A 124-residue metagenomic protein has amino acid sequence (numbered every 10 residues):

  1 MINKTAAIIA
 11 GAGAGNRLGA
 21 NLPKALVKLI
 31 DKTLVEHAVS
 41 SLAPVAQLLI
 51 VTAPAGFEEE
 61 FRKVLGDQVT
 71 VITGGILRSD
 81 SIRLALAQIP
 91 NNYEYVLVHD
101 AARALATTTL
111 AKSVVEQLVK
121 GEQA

Functional and structural regions predicted by a protein language model:
M1-N3, L22, I30, D67 (+2 more regions): Residue-level preference for short coil/turn positions at secondary-structure junctions
I2-G56: N-terminal glycine-rich phosphate-binding loop and ensuing alpha1 helix
R17, F57-E59, R103-L105: Short, active-site-adjacent cap segments at secondary-structure transitions
A20-P23, S40, R62-V64, T109-A111: Short amphipathic alpha-helical segments
P23, T73, V98-A102: Conserved short-loop catalytic and cofactor-binding motifs
L26, V71, Q123-A124: Conserved beta-strand scaffold positions in the cores of enzyme catalytic domains, especially in NTP/NDP-utilizing
V35-E94: Conserved N-terminal catalytic core of the sugar/cofactor nucleotidyltransferase
R78-A124: Conserved beta-loop-beta/alpha segment of the NTase-like Rossmann-fold superfamily that binds/positions NTPs
